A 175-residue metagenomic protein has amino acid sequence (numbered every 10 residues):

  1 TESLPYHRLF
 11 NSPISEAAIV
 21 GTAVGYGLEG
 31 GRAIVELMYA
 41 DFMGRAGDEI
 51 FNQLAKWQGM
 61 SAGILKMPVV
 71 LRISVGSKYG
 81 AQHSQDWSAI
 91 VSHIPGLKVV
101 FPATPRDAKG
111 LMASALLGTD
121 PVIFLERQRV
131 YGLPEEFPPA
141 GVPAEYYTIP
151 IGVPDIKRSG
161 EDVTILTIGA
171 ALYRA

Functional and structural regions predicted by a protein language model:
T1-L125, R129-V130, V142: Thiamine diphosphate
G110-P121, V130-A175: Glycine-/acidic-rich phosphate or pyrophosphate-binding loops and their flanking alpha/beta elements
